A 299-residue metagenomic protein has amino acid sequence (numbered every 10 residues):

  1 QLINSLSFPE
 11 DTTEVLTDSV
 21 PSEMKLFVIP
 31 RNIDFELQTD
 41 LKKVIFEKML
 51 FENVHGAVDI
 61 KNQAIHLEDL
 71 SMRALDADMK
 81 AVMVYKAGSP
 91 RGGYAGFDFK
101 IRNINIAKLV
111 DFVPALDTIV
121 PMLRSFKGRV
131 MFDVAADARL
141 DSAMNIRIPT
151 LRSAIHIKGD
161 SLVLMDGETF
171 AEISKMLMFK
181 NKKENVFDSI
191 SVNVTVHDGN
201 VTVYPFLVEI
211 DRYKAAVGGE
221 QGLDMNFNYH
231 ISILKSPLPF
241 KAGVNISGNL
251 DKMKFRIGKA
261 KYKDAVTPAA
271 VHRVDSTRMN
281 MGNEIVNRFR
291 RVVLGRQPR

Functional and structural regions predicted by a protein language model:
Q1-S189, V196, G218-R299: Membrane-proximal interfacial segments on either side of biological membranes
V196-D224: Extended serine/threonine-enriched, polar tracts that run as long, contiguous segments within proteins
